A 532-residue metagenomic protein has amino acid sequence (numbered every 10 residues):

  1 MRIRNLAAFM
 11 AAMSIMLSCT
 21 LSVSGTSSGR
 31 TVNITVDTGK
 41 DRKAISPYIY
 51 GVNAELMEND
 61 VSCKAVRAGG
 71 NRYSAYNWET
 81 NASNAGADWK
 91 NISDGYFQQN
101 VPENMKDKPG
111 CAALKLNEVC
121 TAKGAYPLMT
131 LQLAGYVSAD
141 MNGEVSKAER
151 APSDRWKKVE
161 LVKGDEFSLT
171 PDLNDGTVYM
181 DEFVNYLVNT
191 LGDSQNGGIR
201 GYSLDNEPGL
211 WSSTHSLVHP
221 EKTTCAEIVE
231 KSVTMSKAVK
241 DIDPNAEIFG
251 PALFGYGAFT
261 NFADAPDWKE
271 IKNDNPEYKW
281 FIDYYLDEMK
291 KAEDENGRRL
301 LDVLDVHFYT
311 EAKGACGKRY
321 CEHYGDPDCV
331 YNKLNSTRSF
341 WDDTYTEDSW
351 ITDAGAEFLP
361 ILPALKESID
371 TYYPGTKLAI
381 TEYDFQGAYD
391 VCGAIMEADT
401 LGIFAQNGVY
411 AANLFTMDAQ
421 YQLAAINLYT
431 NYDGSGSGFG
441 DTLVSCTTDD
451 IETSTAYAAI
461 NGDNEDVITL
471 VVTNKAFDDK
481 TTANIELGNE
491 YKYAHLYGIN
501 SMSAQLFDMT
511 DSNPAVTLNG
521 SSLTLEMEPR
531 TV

Functional and structural regions predicted by a protein language model:
M10-S18: Bacterial N-terminal signal peptides
C19-G29: Sec-dependent signal peptide cleavage junction
N33-E182, G209-T224: N-terminal substrate-binding region of glycoside hydrolase catalytic domains
A44, I49-G51, Y126-L128, I199-S203 (+4 more regions): Structural preference for beta-strand elements that scaffold enzyme active sites
V178-N185, L191, C225-C392, E397: Noncatalytic carbohydrate-binding groove/subsite architecture in carbohydrate-active enzymes
G314-C321, G375-Y457, E465: Aromatic/acidic polysaccharide-binding cleft in carbohydrate-active enzymes
D450-K492, I499, P529-V532: Carbohydrate-binding surface patches
P514-V532: C-terminal beta-strand-rich structural cap/linker in extracellular carbohydrate-active enzymes
